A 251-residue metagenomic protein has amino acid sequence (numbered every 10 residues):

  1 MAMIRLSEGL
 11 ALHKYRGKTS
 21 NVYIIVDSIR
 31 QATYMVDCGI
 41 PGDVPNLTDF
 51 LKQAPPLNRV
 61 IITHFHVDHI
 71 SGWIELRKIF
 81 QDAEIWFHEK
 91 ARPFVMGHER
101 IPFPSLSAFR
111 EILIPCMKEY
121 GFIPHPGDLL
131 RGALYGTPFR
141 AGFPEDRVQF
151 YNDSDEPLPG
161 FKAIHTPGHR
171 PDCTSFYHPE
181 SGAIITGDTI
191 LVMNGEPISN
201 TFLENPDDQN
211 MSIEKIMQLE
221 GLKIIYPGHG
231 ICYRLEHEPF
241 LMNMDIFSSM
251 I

Functional and structural regions predicted by a protein language model:
A2-K52, S175-L191: Conserved beta-strand hairpin/beta-sheet module of binuclear metal-dependent hydrolase folds, prominently
M3-R5, I24-I25, N152-P179: Core dinuclear metal-dependent hydrolase active-site scaffold
I29, K52-P55, E156-P159, H178-P179 (+1 more regions): Glycine-rich phosphate-binding loop signature in dinucleotide/nucleotide-binding domains
T33-D37, P56-T63, A163-H165: Short catalytic-loop micro-motif centered on adjacent basic/acidic residues
Y34-V36, I61, I85, I184-I185 (+1 more regions): Residue-level marker for buried hydrophobic side chains located in beta-strands that build the well-ordered beta-sheet
P41, F139-R140, K162-M242, I246-F247: Metallo-beta-lactamase
F50-Q149, M244-I246, M250: Active-site HxH/HxHxD metal-binding segment of metal-dependent hydrolases
